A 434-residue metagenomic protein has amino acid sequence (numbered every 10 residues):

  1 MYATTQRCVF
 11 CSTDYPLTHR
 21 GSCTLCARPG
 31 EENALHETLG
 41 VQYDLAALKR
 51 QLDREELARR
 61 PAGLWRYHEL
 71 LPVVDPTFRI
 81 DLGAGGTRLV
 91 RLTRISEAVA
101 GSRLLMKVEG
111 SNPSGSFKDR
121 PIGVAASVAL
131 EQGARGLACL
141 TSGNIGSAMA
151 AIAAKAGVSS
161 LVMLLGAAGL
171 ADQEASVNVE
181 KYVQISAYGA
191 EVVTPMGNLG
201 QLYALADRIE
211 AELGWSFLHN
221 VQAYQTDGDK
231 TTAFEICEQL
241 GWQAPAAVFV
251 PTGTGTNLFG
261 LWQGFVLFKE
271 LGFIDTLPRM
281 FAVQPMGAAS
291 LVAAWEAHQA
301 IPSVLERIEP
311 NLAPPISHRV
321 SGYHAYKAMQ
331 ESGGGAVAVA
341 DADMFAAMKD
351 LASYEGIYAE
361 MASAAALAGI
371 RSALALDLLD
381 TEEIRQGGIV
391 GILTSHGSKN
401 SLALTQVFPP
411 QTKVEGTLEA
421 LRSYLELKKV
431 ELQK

Functional and structural regions predicted by a protein language model:
M1-K434: PLP-dependent amino-acid enzyme catalytic core
